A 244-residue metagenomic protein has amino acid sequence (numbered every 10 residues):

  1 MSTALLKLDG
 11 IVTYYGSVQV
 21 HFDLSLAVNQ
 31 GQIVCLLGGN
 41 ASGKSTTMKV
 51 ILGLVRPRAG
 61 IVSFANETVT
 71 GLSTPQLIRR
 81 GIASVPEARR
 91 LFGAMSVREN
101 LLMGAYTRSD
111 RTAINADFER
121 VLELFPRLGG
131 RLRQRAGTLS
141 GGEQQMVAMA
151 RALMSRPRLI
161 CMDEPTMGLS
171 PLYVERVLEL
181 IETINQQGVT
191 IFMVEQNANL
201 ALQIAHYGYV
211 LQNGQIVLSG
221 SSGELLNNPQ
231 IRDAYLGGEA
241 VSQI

Functional and structural regions predicted by a protein language model:
G16, L72, V97-N115, L124-G129 (+1 more regions): ABC-type ATPase nucleotide-binding domains, specifically the catalytic core motifs of the NBD
L37-G39: The feature captures the beta-strand-to-loop junction immediately N-terminal to the Walker
L52: Helix-to-loop junction immediately C-terminal to a conserved catalytic motif
G60-V69, R80, A113-F118, G220: Conserved ABC transporter NBD signature motif
R135-L139, E143: Conserved ABC ATPase signature
A152-L153: ABC ATPase C-loop
I160-E164: Catalytic Walker B motif of ABC-type/P-loop ATPase nucleotide-binding domains
